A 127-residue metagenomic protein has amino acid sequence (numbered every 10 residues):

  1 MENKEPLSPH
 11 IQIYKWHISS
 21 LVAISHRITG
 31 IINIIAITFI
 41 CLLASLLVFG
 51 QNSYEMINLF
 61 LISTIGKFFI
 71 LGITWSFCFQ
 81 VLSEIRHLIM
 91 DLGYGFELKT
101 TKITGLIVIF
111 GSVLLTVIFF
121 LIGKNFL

Functional and structural regions predicted by a protein language model:
M1-L127: Membrane-embedded alpha-helical bundles that constitute the cytochrome b-like, heme-associated redox core of multi-pass
